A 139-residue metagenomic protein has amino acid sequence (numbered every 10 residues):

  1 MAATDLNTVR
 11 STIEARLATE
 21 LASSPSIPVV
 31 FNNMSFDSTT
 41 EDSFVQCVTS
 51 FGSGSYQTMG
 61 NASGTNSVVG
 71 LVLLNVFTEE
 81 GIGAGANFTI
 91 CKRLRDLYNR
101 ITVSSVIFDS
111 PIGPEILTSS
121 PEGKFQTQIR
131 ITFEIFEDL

Functional and structural regions predicted by a protein language model:
M1-N61, I82-G85, T89, I101: Small/polar-rich, solvent-exposed N-terminal microdomains that initiate assembly or binding
T19, K92-L139: Acidic-leaning, charged glycine-interspersed low-complexity segments
V30-F31, L73, L97: Intrinsically disordered, low-complexity peptide-like regions
S38, S63-T65, T118-E122: Sterically constrained small-residue positions within well-ordered secondary structures of folded domains
S63, S67-V69, T78-N99: Extracellular/virion structural assembly segments
G64-E80, F125-F136: Oligomerization/assembly interface segments of phage tail-like spikes and tubes
L74, N87-T89, L117: Intrinsically disordered, low-complexity, compositionally biased regions/tails
V76-I82, V103-F108: Short C-terminal domain-edge/linker segments immediately following a structured domain
